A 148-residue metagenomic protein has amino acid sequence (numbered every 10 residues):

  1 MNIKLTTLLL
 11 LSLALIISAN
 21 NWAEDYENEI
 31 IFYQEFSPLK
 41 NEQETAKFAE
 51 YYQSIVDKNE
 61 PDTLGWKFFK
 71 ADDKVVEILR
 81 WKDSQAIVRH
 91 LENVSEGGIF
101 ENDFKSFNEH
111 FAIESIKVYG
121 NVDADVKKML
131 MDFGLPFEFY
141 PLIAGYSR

Functional and structural regions predicted by a protein language model:
M1-T7: Bacterial N-terminal signal peptides that target proteins for export
L8-I16: Bacterial N-terminal signal peptides
I16-V75, K82-N93, N108-R148: Short S/T/G/P-rich N-terminal loop/turn motif that feeds into the first structured element of a domain
S95-S106: Mid-chain, well-packed structural core segment of small domains
